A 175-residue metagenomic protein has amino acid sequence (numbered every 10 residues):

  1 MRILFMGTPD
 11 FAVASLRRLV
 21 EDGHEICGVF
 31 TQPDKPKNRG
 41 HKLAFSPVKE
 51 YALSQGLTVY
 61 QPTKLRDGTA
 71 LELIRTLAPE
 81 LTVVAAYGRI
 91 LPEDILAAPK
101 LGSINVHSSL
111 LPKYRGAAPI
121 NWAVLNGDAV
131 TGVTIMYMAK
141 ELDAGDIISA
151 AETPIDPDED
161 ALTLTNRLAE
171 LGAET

Functional and structural regions predicted by a protein language model:
M1-G40: N-terminal Rossmann-like dinucleotide-binding module
M1-L4, A78-T82: Short active-site oxyanion
T8-F11, T63-R66, Y87-R89: Short beta->alpha connector loops
D22, Q32, L81-T175: Donor/substrate-binding cores of folate-linked one-carbon enzymes
G28, Q61, I148-S149: A structural microfeature
P36-A78: N-terminal glycine-/serine-/threonine-rich beta1-alpha1-beta2 phosphate-ribose binding loop of Rossmann-like
